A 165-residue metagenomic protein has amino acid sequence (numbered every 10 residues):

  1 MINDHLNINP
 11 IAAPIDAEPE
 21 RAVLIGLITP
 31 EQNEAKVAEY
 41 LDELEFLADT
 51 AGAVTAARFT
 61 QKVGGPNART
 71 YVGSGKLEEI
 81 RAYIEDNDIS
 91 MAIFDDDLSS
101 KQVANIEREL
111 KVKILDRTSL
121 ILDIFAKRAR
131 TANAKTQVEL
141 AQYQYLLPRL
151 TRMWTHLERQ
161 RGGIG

Functional and structural regions predicted by a protein language model:
M1-D123: N-terminal accessory targeting/assembly segments
L120-G165: Extended, highly charged alpha-helical segments
